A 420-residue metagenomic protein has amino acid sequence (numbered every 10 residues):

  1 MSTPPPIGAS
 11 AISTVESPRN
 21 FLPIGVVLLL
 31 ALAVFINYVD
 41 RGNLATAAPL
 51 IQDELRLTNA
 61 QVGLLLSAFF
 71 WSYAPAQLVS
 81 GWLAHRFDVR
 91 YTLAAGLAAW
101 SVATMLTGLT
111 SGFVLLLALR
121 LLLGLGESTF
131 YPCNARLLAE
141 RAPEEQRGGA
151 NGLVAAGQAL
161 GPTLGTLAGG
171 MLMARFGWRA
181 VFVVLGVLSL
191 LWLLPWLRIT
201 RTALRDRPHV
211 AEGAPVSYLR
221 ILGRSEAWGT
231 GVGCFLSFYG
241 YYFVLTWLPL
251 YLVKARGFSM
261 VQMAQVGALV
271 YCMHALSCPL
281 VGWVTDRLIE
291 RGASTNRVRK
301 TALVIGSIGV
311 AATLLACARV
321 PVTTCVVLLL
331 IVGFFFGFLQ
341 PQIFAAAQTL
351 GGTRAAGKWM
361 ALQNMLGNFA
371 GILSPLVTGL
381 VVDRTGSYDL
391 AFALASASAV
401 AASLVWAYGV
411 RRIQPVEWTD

Functional and structural regions predicted by a protein language model:
G42, F70-L78, S128, P162-T163 (+3 more regions): Residue-level signature of mid-helix packing/kink "hotspots" within the transmembrane helices of 12-pass Major
L44-A45, S225-V281, Q340, F344: Extracytoplasmic gate region of multi-pass secondary transporters
R56, D88, L109-L115, G126 (+4 more regions): Helix-breaking motifs and short loop linkers at transmembrane-helix boundaries and internal kinks in secondary membrane
P75-V114: Conserved MFS/SLC helix-loop-helix module at the cytosolic interface between two early adjacent transmembrane helices
Y91-M105, N296-L314: Structural signature of the two symmetry-related core transmembrane helices
L119-L160: Cytoplasmic helix-loop-helix junction between adjacent transmembrane helices in 12-TM secondary transporters
V154-T200: Helix-loop-helix hairpin linking two adjacent transmembrane segments in secondary transporters
L197-L219, V416-D420: Flexible cytoplasmic inter-helical loops of multi-pass small-molecule transporters
